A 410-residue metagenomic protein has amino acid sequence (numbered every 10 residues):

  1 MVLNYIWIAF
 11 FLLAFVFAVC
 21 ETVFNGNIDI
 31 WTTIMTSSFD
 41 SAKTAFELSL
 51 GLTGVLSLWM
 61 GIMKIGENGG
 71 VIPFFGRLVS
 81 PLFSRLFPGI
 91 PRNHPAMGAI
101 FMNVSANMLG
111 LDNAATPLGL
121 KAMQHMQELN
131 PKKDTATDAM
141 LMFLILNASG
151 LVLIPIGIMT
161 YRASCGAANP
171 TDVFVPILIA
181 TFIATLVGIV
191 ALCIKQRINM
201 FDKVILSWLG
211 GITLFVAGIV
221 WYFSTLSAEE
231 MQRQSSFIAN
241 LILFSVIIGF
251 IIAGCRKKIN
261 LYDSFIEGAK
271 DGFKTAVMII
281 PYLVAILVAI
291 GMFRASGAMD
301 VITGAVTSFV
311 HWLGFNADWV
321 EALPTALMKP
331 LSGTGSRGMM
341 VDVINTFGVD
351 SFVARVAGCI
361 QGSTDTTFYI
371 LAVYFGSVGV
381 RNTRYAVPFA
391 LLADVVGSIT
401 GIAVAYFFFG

Functional and structural regions predicted by a protein language model:
M1-G54, A163-R294, H311-W312, Y385-G410: Signature of multi-pass transmembrane helix bundles
V2, P91, G98-I100, T135-M140 (+4 more regions): Generic hydrophobic alpha-helical membrane-segment signal
Y5, T33, A45, H94 (+9 more regions): Hydrophobic alpha-helical context, especially transmembrane and signal-peptide helices
L12, W59, N68, M108 (+6 more regions): Short glycine/serine/threonine-biased micro-segments
W31-E128, K257-T346: Membrane-embedded alpha-helical segments and adjacent helix-loop junctions characteristic of multi-pass solute
T36-F39, F46, P95-M97, K132-T135 (+4 more regions): Hydrophobic alpha-helical segments, principally membrane-spanning helices and signal/leader peptides
A115, A122-R162, A167-R197, L323-G410: C-terminal transmembrane helix pair
